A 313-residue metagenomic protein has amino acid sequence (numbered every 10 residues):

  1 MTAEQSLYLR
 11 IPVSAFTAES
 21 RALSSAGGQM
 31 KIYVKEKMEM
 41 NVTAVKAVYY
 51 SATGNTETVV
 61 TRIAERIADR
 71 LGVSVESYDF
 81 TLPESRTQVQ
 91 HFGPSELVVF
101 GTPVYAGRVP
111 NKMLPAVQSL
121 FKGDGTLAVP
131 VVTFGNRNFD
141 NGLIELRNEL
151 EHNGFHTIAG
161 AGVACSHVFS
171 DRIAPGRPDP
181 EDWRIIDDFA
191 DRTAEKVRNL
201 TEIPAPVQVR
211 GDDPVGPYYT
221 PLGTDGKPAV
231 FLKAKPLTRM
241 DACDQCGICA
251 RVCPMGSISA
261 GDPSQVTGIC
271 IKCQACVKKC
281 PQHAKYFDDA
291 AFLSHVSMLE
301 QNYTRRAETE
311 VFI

Functional and structural regions predicted by a protein language model:
Q5-S6, S20: Cationic, low-complexity basic patches in intrinsically disordered or flexible, solvent-exposed regions
P12-A15, E19, L23: Short, intrinsically disordered, low-complexity terminal segments
Q29-A47, T53-T58, I63-L82, Q88-P228 (+2 more regions): FMN-binding flavodoxin-like domain, especially the glycine-rich phosphate-binding loop
T238-R239, D244-L293: Iron-sulfur cluster-binding cysteine motifs and their immediate structural context in ferredoxin-like electron-transfer
